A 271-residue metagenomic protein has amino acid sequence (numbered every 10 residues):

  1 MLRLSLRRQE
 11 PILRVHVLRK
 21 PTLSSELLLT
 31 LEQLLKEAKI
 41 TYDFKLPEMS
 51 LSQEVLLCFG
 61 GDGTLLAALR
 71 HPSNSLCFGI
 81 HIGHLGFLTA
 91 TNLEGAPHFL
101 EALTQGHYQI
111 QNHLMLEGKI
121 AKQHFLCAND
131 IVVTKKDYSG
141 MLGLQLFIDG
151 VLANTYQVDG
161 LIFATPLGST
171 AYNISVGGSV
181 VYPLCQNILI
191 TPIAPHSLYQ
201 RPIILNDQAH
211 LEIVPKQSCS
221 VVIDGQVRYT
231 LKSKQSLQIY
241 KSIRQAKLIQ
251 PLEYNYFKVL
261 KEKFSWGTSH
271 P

Functional and structural regions predicted by a protein language model:
M1-V55, F59, A67-N74, L93-Q111 (+1 more regions): ATP/NTP phosphate-donor binding region
V55, N112-L116, C127-N129, G140-L144 (+6 more regions): A generic structural signal for short beta-strands and their flanking turns/coil linkers
L57-C58, G79, F163: Redox-cofactor binding/interface segments in oxidoreductases and associated redox assembly factors
G61-T64, G83-L85, L167-T170: Short glycine-rich anion-binding loops that position phosphate/pyrophosphate groups of nucleotides and phosphorylated
H71-S73, Y182, L205: Short, conserved loop/helix-junction motifs that constitute active-site signature segments in enzyme catalytic cores
H84-D159: Catalytic core of DAGKc-family lipid kinases
F125, V133, Y138, D149-L152 (+1 more regions): ATP/nucleoside-binding phosphotransfer catalytic cores, i.e., glycine-rich phosphate-binding loops
T155-V158, I162-Y199: Gly/Ser/Thr-rich active-site loops/lids in small-molecule metabolic enzymes that frequently grip phosphoryl groups
